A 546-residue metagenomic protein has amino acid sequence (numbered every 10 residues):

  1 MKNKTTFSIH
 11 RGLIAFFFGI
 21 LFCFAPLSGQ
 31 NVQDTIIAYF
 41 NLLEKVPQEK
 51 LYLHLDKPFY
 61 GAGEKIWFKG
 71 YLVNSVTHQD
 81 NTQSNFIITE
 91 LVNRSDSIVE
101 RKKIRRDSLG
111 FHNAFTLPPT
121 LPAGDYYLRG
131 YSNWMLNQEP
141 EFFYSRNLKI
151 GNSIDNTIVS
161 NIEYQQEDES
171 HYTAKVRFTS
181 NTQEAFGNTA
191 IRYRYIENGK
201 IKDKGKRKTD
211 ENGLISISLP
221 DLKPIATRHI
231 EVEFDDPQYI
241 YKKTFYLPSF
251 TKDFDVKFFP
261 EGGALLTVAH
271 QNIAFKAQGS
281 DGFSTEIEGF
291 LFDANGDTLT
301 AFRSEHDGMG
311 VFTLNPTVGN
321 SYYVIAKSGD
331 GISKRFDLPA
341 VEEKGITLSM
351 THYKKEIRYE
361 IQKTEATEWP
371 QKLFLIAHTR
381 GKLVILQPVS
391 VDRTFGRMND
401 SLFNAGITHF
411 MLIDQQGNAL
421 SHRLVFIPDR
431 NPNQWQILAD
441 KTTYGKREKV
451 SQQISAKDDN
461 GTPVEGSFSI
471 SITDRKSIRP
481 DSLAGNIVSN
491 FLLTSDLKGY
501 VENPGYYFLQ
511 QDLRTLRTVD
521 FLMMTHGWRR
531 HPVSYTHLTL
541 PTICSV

Functional and structural regions predicted by a protein language model:
M1-T35: Bacterial Sec-dependent N-terminal signal peptides
E49-T77, E163-A185, Y193, K257-D281 (+3 more regions): Beta-strand-rich structural segments
I66, G70, K102-L117, T209-L219 (+3 more regions): Glycine-centered loop-to-beta-strand initiation motif
Q83-E90, T173-F178, A185-E197, G205 (+10 more regions): Beta-strand-rich binding/interaction modules
T116-P122, P220-I225, N315-G319, S401-F403: Short, surface-exposed loop/turn segments at beta-strand-coil junctions that are enriched for proline with nearby
N133-P140, D236-I240, G329-S333, I413-S421: Short acidic/polar inter-strand loop motif in beta-rich domains
P140-N156, I240-D253, R335-K344, S421-P432: Short beta-strand elements
T536-T542: Conserved small/polar residues in nucleotide/adenosyl-binding loops
